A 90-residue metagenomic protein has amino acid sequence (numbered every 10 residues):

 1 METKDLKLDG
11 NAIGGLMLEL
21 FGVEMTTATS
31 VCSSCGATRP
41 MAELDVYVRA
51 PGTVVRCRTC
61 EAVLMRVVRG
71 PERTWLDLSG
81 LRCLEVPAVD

Functional and structural regions predicted by a protein language model:
M1-D5: Cys/His-rich zinc-coordinating "finger" modules and their low-complexity flanking regions in eukaryotic trafficking
L6-L8, E19-T27, A62: A charge-rich, low-complexity, intrinsically flexible signal that marks solvent-exposed coils, linkers, repeats
D9-G22, A37-E43: Short Cys/His-rich Zn2+-coordinating modules
C32-C35, C57-C60: Short cysteine-rich clusters marking metal-coordination/redox-active sites
R39-V46, V67-G70: Short Cys/His-rich "knuckle" micro-motifs
D45-V54: Short linker/helix segments within small regulatory modules
T59-W75, V86-P87: Short metal-binding segments enriched for Cys and/or His
L78-D90: Short, charged, intrinsically disordered terminal tails
